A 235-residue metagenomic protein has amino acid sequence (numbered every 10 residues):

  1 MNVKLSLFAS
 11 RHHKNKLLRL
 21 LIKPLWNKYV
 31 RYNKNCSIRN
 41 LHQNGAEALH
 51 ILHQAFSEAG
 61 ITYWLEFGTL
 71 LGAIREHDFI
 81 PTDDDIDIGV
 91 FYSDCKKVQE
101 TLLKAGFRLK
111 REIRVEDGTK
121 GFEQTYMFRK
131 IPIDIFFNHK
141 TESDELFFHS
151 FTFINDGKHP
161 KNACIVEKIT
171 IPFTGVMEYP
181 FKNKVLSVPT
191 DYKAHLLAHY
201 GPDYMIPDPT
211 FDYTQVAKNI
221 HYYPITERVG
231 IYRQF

Functional and structural regions predicted by a protein language model:
M1-T62, F67-D83, V90-F235: The feature captures the alpha-helical scaffold/lid subdomain characteristic of nucleotidyltransferase
